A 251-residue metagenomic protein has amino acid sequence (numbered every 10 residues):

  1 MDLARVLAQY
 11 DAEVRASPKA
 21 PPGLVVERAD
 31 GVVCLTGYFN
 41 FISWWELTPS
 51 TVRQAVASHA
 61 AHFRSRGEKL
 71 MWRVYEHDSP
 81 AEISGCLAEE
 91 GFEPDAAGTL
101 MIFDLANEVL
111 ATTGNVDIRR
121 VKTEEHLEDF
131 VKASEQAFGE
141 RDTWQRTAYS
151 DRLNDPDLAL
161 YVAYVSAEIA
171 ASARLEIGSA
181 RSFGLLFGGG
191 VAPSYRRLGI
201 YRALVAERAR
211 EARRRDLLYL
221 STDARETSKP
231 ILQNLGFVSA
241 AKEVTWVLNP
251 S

Functional and structural regions predicted by a protein language model:
M1-R66, S79, D142-W144: N-terminal charged segments
K19-L24, G67-E68, S79, D95-G98 (+1 more regions): A short helix-loop-beta-strand connector motif used in the catalytic cores of GNAT acetyltransferases and, in some
V25-R28, E76, E82-E93, A159-A173: Conserved beta-hairpin
C34-S43, D95, I177-F187, R196: A conserved beta-turn-beta hairpin within the catalytic core of GNAT-like acetyltransferases that forms part
S50-H126, T222, S228, V244-N249: Acyl-donor-binding surface of acyltransferase catalytic domains
V52-A60, G188-P193, R197-R210, P230 (+1 more regions): Conserved acetyl-CoA-binding loop-helix of GNAT-fold acetyltransferases
T123-Q136: A short, well-structured alpha-helix characteristic of acyl/acetyltransferase catalytic modules
R141-P193: A conserved beta-strand-loop-helix scaffold within acyl/acetyltransferase catalytic domains
